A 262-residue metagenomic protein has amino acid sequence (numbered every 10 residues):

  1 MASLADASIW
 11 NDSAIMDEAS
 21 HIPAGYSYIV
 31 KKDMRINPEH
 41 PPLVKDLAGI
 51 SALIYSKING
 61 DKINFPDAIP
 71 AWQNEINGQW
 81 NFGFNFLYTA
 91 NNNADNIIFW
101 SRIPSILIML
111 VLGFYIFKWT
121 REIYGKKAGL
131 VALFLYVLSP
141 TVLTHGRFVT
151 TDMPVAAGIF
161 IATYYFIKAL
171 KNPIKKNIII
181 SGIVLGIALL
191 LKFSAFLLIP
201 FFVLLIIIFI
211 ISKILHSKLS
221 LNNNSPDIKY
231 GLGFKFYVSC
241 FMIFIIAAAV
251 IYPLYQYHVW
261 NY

Functional and structural regions predicted by a protein language model:
M1-D17, V30-D33, I58-I63, A68 (+1 more regions): Transmembrane signal-anchor helices characteristic of membrane glycosylation enzymes that use polyprenol
I15-M16, T141-P154: Short acidic/glycine- and proline-prone juxtamembrane loop motifs at membrane-interface regions of multi-pass membrane
M34-P104: Interfacial juxtamembrane loops and adjacent helix segments that form the catalytic/substrate-binding surfaces
I63, D67-F84, I116-L138, L170-K171 (+1 more regions): Transmembrane-helix signature of polytopic, membrane-embedded enzymes that assemble or transfer cell-envelope glycans
I103-I123, G158-Y165: Transmembrane-helix motifs of polytopic, lipid-linked glycan transferases
A132-V137, T144, Y164, L185 (+1 more regions): Short helix- or helix-capping micro-motifs that position conserved polar/aromatic residues at function-defining sites
A162-I178, S212-K213: Membrane-interface transmembrane helices that cradle and orient dolichyl/undecaprenyl
I179-I180, S194-S212: Transmembrane-embedded, aromatic-rich helix segments that form part of the hydrophobic channel/pocket engaging
